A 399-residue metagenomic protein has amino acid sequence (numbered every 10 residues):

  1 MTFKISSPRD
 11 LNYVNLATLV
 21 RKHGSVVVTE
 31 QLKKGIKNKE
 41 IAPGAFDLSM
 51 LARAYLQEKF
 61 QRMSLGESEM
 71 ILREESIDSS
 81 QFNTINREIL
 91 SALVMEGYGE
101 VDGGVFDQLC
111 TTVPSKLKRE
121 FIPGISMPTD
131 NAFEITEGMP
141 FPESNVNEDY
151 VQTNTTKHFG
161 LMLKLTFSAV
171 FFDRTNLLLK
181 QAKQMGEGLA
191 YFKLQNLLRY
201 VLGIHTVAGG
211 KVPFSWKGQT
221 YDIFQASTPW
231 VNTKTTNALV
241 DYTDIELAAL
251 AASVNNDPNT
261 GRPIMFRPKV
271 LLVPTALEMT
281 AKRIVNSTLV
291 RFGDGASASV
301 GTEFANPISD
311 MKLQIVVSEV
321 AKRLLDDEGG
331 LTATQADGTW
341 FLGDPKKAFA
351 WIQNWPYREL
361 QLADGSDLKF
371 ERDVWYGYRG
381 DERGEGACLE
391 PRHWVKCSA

Functional and structural regions predicted by a protein language model:
M1-S79, W394-A399: Intrinsically disordered, low-complexity terminal tails
E75-F159: Assembly/oligomerization interface modules of large self-assembling protein complexes
S144-T156, E246-T260: Structured alpha-helical segments in the cores of large, soluble enzyme domains
E148-T206, L271, Y378: Long, contiguous amphipathic alpha-helices that act as assembly "spine/axial" helices in icosahedral shell and virion
M162-L165, A208, V212, W216-Y221 (+1 more regions): Conserved binding/catalytic microenvironments
L202-G210, A321-K322: Beta-rich nucleic-acid/ligand-interaction surfaces
T206, P258-I264: Surface-exposed acidic, glycine-flexible loop patches that form ligand/cofactor-binding and adhesion interfaces
K217-N256, M265-V270, A276-A399: Sequence/fold signature of self-assembling virion shell proteins
